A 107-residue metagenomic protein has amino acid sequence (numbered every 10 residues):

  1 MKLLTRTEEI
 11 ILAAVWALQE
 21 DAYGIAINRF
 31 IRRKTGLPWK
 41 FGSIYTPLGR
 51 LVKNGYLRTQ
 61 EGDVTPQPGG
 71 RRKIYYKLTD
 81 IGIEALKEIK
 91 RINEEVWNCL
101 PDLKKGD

Functional and structural regions predicted by a protein language model:
K2-S43: N-terminal helix-turn-helix DNA-binding core of bacterial DNA-binding proteins
L18-D21, V52-N54, I81-I83: Short, charged/polar surface micro-motifs in flexible loops or helix N-caps
I44-T46, R50-L51: Basic amphipathic alpha-helical segments that dock to polyanions
N54-G69: Beta-hairpin "wing" of winged helix-turn-helix
R72: Exposed loop/turn and edge beta-strand positions of beta-sandwich/beta-sheet ligand-binding modules
K77: Conserved beta-strand segments that form the floor/walls of ligand-binding pockets within enzyme and binding domains
I81-D107: Amphipathic alpha-helical dimerization/coiled-coil segments that flank or bridge DNA-binding/regulatory modules
